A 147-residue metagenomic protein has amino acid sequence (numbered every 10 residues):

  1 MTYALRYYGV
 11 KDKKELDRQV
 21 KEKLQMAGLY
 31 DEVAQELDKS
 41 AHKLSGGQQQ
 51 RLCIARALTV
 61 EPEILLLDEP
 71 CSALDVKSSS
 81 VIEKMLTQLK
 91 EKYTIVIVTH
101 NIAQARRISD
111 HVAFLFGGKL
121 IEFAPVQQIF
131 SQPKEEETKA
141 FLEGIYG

Functional and structural regions predicted by a protein language model:
E15-A34: Conserved ABC ATPase "signature" region
K39-L44, Q48: Conserved ABC ATPase signature
E61: Conserved catalytic motifs of ABC-family nucleotide-binding domains
L65-D68: Catalytic Walker B motif of ABC-type/P-loop ATPase nucleotide-binding domains
S79-E91: Helical segment within the ABC ATPase nucleotide-binding domain
F123-A124: ABC ATPase "signature
